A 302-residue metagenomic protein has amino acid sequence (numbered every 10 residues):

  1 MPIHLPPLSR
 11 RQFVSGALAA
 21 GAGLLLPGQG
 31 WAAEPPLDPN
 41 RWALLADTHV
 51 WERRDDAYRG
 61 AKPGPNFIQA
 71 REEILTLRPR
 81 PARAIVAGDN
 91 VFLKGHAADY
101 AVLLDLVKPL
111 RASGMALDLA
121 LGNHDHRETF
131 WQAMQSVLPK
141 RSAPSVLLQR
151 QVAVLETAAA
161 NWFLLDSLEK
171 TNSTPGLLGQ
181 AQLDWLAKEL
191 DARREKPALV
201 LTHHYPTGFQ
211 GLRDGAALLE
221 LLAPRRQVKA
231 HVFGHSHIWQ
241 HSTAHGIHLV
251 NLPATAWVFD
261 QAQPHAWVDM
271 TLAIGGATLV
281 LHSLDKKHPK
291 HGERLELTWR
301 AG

Functional and structural regions predicted by a protein language model:
M1-L8: N-terminal secretory signal peptides
L8-L26: N-terminal export leaders
A32-Y100, E195: N-terminal active-site segment of His-dependent metallophosphoesterases
E34, H96-A187, A192-R193, P197 (+4 more regions): Extended active-site neighborhood of metal-dependent phosphoesterases/phosphodiesterases
P36, T271-G302: A short C-terminal boundary segment appended to hydrolase-like catalytic domains
L45-A46, A84-G88, L117-G122, V200-T202 (+2 more regions): Active-site neighborhood of phospho(di)ester-bond hydrolases with catalytic His/Asp-centered motifs
T48-W51, N90-L93, N123-R127, L168-T171 (+3 more regions): Solvent-exposed loop/turn segments at secondary-structure junctions within structured extracellular/periplasmic domains
R193-G208: Short acidic, glycine-rich surface-loop motifs adjacent to enzyme active sites
